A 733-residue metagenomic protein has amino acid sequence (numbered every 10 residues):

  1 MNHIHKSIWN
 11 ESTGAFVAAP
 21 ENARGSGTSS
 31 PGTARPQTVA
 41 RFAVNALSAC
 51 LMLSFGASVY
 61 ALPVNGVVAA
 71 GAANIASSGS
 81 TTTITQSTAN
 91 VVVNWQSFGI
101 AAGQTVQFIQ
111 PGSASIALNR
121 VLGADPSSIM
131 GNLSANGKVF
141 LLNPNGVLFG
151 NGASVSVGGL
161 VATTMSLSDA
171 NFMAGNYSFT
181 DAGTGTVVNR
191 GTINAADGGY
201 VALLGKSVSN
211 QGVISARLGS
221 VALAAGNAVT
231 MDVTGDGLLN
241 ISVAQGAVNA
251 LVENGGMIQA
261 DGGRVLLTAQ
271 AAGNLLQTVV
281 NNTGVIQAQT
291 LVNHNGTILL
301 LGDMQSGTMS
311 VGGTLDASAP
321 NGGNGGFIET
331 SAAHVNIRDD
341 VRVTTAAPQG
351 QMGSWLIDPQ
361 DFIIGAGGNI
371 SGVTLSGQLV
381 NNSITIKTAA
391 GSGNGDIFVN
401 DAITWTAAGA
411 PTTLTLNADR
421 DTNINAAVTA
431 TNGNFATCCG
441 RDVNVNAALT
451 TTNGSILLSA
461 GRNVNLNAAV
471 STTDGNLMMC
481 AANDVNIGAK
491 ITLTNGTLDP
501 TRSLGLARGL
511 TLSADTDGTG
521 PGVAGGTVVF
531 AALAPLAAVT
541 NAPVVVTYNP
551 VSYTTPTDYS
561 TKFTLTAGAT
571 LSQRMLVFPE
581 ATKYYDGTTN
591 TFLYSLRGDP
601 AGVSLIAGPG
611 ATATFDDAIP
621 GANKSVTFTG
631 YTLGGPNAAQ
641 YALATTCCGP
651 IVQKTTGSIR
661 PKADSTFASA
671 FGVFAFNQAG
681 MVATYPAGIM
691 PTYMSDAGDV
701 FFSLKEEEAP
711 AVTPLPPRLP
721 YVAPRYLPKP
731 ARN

Functional and structural regions predicted by a protein language model:
N2-I4, A15-P20, R24-G27, P31-F578 (+1 more regions): Extracellular and secretory-pathway beta-repeat/beta-biased strand scaffolds
N10-E11: Short, acidic, Ser/Thr-enriched surface-loop or helix-capping motifs
I386, V399, L416, M479 (+4 more regions): Extracellular/surface recognition and adhesion modules
V399, L576-G587, T612-P620: Beta-sheet-dominated interaction scaffolds and their linkers
L576-A607, K654, R660-A663: Proline-threonine-serine-rich low-complexity tracts
V603-G657, A683-P686, P691, A697-F702 (+2 more regions): Serine/threonine-rich, repeat-prone extracellular segments and beta-strand-based repeat modules of secreted/surface
